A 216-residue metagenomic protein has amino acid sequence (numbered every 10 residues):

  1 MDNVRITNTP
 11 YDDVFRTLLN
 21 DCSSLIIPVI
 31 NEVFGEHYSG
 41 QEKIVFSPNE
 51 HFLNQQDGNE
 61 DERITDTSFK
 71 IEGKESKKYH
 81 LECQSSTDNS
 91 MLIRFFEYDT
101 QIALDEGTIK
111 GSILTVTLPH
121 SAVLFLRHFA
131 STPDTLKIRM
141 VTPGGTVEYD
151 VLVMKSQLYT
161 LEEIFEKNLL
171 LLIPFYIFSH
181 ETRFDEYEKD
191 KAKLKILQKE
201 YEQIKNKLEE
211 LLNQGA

Functional and structural regions predicted by a protein language model:
M1-A216: Conserved single-residue anchors adjacent to enzymatic active/cofactor-binding motifs
